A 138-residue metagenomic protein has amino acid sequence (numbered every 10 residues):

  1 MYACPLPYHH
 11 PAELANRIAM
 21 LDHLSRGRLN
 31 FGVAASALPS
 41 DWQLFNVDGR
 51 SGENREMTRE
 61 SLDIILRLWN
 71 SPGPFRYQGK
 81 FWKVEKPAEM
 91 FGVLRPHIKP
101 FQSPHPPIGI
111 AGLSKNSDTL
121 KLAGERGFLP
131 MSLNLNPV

Functional and structural regions predicted by a protein language model:
M1-V138: Active-site-adjacent structural elements that line small-molecule/cofactor binding pockets in enzymes
